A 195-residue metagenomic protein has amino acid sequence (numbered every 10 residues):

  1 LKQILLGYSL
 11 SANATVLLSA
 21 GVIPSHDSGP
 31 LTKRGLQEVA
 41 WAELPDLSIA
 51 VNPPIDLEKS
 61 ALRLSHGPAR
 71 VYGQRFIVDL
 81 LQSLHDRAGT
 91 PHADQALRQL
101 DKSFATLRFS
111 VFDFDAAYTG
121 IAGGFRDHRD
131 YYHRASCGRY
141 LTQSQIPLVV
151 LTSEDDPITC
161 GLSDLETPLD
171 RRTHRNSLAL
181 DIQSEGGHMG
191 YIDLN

Functional and structural regions predicted by a protein language model:
L1: Alpha/beta-hydrolase active-site loop
I4-G123: Alpha/beta-hydrolase-fold enzymes
S48, S177-I182: Conserved beta-strand scaffold positions in the cores of enzyme catalytic domains, especially in NTP/NDP-utilizing
A117-Y140: Active-site nucleophile elbow and catalytic-triad environment of alpha/beta-hydrolase enzymes
G138, E154-P157, E185-G187: Acidic beta-to-alpha connecting loop that harbors the catalytic carboxylate
S144, V150-T152: Short beta-strand/loop motif that positions the catalytic acidic residue of the alpha/beta-hydrolase fold
C160-L178: Conserved loop-alpha-helix segment in the C-terminal half of the alpha/beta-hydrolase fold that carries the catalytic
L180, G186-N195: Catalytic histidine-centered segment of alpha/beta-hydrolase-like enzymes
